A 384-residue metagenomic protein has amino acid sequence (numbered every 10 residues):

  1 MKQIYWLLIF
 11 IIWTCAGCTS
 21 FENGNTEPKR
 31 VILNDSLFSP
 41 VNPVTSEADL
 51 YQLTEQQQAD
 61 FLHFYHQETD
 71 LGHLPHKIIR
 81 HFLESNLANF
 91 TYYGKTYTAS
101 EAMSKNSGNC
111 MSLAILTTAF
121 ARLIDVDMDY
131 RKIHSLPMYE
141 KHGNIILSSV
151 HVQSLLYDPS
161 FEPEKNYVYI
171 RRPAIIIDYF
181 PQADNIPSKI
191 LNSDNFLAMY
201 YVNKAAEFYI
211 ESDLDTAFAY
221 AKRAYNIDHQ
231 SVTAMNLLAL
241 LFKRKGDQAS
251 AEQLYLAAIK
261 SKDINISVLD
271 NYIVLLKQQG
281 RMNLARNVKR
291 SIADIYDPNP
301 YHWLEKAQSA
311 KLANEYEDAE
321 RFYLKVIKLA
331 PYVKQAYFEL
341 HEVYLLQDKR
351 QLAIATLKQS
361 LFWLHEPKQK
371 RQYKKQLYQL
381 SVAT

Functional and structural regions predicted by a protein language model:
P40-E101: Secondary-structure boundary elements
Y93-M235, L240, R244, Q248-S261: Long, contiguous interaction/recruitment modules in multidomain scaffold/adaptor proteins
N203, L237, N271-Y272, E305 (+2 more regions): Canonical tetratricopeptide repeat
H229, D263, D297-P298, P331 (+1 more regions): Short coil turns that delineate tetratricopeptide repeat
T233-A234, V268, H302, A336 (+1 more regions): TPR alpha-solenoid repeat register
L312, F338-T384: Terminal, low-structured helical/coil segments at or just beyond the last alpha-helical repeat
